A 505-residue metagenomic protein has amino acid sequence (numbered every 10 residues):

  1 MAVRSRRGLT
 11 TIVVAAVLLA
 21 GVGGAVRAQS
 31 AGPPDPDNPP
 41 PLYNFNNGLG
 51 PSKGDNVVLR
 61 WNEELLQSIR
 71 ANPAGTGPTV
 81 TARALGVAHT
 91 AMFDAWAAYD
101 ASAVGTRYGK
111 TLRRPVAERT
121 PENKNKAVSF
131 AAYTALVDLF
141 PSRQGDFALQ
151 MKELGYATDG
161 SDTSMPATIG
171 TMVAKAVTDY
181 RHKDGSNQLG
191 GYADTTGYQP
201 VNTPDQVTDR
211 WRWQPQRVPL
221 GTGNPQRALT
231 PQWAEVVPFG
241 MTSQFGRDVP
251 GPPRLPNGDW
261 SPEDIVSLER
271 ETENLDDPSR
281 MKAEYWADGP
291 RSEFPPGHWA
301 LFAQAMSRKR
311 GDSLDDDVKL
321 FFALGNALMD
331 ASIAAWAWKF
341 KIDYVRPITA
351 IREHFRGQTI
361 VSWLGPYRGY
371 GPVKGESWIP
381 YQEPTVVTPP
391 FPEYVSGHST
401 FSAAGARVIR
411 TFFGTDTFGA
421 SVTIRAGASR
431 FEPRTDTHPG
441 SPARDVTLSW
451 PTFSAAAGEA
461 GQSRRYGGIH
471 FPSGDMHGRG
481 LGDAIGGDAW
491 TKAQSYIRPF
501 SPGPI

Functional and structural regions predicted by a protein language model:
M1-I12: Bacterial N-terminal signal peptides that target proteins for export
I12-G21: Bacterial N-terminal signal peptides
G21-P34: C-terminal region of N-terminal signal peptides and the immediate post-cleavage residues of exported proteins
A31-I505: Acidic/polar surface patches and capping/hinge elements
